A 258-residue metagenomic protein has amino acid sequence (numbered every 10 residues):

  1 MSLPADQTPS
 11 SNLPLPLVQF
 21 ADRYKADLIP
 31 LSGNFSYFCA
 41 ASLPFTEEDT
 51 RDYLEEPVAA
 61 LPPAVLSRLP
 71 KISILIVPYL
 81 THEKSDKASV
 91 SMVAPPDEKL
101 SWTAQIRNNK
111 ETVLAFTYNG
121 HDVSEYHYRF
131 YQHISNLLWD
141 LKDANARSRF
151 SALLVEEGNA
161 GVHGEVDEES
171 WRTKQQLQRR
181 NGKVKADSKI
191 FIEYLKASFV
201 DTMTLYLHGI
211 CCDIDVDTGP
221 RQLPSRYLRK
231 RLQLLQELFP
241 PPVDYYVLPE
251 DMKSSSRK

Functional and structural regions predicted by a protein language model:
M1-D49, E56, A60-V65, G161: Long, low-complexity, intrinsically disordered N-terminal extensions of eukaryotic proteins, enriched
M1-I29, V184-K258: Pan-zinc metallopeptidase signature
G33-V123: Auxiliary, metal-adjacent structural segments of Zn-dependent hydrolase domains
P57-A60, L153, L238: Residues that form generic nucleotide/phosphate-binding pockets
L114-Y131, S188-F191: Short pre-active-site segment immediately N-terminal to the catalytic Zn-binding motif
S124, Y128, W139-L177, D215-Q222: Post-HEXXH active-site segment of zinc metalloproteases
Q132-N136: Histidine-centered divalent metal-coordination motifs
Q175-N181, S188: Alpha-helical membrane-anchoring segments
